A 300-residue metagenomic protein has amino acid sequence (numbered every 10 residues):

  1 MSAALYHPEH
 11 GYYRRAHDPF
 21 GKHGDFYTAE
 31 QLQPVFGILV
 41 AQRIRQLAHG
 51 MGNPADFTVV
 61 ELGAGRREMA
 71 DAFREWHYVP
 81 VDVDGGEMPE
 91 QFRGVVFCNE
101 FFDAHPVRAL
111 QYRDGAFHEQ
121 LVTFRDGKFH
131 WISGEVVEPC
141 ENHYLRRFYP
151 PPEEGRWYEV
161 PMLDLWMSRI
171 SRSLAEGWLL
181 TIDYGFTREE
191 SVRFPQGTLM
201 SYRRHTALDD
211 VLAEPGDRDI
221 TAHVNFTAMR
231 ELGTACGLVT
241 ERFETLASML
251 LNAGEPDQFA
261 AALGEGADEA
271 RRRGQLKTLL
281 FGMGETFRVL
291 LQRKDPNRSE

Functional and structural regions predicted by a protein language model:
M1-M88, F92-R93, L110, S248-L251 (+1 more regions): Rossmann-like AdoMet
A4, V96, M229: A residue-level signal for conserved active-site and pocket-lining positions in enzyme catalytic cores
F36, V96, D183: Conserved RecA-like P-loop NTPase ATPase core
R43-L47, A104, L232: Active-site catalytic microenvironments for nucleophilic, acid-base chemistry
A64, F101, I182-G185: Short, well-ordered beta-to-alpha junction loops that form the rim of enzyme active sites and present histidine/acidic
P89, G94, L208-L212: Short, charged, surface-exposed secondary-structure boundary motifs
V95-R147, V192-R203: A mobile, often basic/glycine-rich helix-loop segment that functions as the active-site lid/recognition loop
E141-E300: Long, Lys/Arg- and hydrophobic-enriched amphipathic alpha-helices
